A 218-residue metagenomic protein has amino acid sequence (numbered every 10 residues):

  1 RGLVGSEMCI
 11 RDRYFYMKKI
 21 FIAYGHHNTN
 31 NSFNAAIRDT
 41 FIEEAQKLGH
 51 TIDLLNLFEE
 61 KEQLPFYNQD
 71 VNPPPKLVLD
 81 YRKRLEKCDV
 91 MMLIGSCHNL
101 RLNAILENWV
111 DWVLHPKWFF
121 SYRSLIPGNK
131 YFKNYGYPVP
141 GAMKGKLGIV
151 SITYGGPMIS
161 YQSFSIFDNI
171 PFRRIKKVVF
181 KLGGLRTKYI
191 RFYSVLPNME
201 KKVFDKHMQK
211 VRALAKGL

Functional and structural regions predicted by a protein language model:
R1-R13: Single conserved hydrophobic/aromatic residue that forms the stacking wall/gate of nucleotide- or nucleobase-binding
F15-Y122, K206-L218: N-terminal beta1-alpha1-beta2 submodule of the flavodoxin-like/Rossmannoid cofactor-binding fold
I42, S160-L218: Glycine-rich phosphate/pyrophosphate-binding loop and the adjoining helix
L48, C88, K146, V178-T187: A structural motif corresponding to the C-terminal end of an alpha-helix and its immediate exit/capping segment
K61-L64, S151, Y189: Short, basic/glycine-rich phosphate-binding loops at helix/coil junctions that contact nucleotide phosphates
S96, G156, V195: Flexible loop residues that form catalytic and substrate-binding hotspots at small-molecule/glycan-binding clefts
R123-V179: Short, glycine-/small-residue-rich phosphate/pyrophosphate-handling segment
